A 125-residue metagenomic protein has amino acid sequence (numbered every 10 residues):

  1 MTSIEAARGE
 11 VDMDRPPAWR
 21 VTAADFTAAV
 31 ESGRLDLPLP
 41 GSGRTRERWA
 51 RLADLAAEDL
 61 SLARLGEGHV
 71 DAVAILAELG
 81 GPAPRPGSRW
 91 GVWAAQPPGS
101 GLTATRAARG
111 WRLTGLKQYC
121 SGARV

Functional and structural regions predicted by a protein language model:
M1-E31: Structured, charged N-terminal subsegments at the starts of enzyme catalytic cores and at intra-chain domain/subunit
A23-R124: Glycine-rich flavin
